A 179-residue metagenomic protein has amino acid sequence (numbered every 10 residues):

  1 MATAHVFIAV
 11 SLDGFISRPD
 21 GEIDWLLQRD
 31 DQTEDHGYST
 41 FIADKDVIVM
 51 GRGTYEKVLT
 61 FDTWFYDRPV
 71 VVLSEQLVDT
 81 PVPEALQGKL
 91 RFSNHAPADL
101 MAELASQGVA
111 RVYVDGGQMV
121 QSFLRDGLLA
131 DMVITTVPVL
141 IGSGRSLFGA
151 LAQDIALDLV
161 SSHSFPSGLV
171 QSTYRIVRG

Functional and structural regions predicted by a protein language model:
M1-G179: Enzymes that bind and transform nitrogen-containing heteroaromatic metabolites
